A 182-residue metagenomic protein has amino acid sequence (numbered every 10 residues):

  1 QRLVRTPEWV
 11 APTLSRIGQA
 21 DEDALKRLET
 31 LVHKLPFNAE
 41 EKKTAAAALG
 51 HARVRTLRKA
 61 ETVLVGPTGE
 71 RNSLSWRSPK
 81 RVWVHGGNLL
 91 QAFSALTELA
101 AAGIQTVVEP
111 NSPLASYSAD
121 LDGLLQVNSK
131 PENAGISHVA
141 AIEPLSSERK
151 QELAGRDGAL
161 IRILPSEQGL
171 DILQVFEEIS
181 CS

Functional and structural regions predicted by a protein language model:
Q1-H85, L89-Q91, E98-S182: C-terminal segments
